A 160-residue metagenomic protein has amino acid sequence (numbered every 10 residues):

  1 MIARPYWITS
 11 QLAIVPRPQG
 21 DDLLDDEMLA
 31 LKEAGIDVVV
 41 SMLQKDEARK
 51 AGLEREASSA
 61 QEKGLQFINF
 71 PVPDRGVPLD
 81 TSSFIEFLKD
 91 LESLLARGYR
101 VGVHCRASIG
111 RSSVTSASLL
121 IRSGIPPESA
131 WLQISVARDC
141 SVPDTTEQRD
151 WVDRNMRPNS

Functional and structural regions predicted by a protein language model:
M1-G102, T115-S160: Cys-dependent protein tyrosine phosphatase-like superfamily
C105: Short cysteine clusters
S108: Conserved G/P- and acidic residue-centered "switch" motifs that form tight phosphate/ATP-binding loops in soluble
S112: Ser/Thr-glycine-rich phosphate-binding loops at phosphate-binding pockets of nucleotides, nucleotide cofactors
